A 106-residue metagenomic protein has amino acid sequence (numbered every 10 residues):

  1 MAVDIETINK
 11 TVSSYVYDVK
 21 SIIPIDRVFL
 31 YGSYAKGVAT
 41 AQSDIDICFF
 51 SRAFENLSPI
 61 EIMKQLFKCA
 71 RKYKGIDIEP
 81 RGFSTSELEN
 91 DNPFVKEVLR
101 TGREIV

Functional and structural regions predicted by a protein language model:
M1-R27, K36-A41, R52-V106: Catalytic core of pol beta-like nucleotidyltransferases
Y31-S33: Glycine-rich beta-strand-to-loop/alpha-helix junction loops that act as flexible
D46-C48: Conserved N-terminal glycine/acidic-rich loop preference
